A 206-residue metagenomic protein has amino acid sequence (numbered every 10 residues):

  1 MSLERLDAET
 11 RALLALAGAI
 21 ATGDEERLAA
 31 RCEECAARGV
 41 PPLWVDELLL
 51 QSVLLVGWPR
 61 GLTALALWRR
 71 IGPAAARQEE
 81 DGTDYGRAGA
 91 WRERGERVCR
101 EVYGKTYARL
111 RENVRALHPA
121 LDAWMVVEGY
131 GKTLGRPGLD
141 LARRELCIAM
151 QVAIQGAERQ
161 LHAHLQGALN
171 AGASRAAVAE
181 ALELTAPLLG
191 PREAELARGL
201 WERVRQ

Functional and structural regions predicted by a protein language model:
M1-T10, A19-R38, P42-W44, V53-L141 (+2 more regions): Acidic, glycine/proline-rich low-complexity segments that act as flexible tails and inter-domain linkers
R11-A19, L48-L49, R143-V152, A181-L182: Short, structured motif recognition centered on aromatic/hydrophobic residues
G23, G156-A157: Alpha-solenoid helical repeat scaffolds
V45-L48, E79-T83, G156, V178-A181: Short, charged low-complexity intrinsically disordered segments located at boundaries of structured domains
P137, M150-Q155, A168: Short, glycine/charged-rich beta-strand-loop motifs at protein surfaces that mediate ligand recognition and catalysis
L141, E158-Q166: Strongly charged, low-complexity linkers/loops
A157-L161, R175-A197: Preference for long, well-ordered alpha-helical segments
